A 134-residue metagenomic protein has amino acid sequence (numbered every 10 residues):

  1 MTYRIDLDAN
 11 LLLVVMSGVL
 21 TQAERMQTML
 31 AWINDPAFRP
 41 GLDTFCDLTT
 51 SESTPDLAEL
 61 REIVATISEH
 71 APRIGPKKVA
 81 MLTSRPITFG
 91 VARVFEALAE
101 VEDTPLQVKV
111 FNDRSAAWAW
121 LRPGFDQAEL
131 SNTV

Functional and structural regions predicted by a protein language model:
M1-V134: Amphipathic, Lys/Arg-enriched alpha-helical "gate/interface" segment within cytosolic domains that mediates
